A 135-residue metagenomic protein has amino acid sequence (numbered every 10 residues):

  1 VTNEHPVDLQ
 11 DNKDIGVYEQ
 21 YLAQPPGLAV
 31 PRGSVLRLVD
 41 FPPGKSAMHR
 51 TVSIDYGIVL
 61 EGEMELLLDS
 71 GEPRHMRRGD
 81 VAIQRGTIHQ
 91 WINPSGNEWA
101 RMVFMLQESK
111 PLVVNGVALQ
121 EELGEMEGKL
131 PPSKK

Functional and structural regions predicted by a protein language model:
V1-D40, E121-L123, K129-K135: A short, N-terminal "cap"/entry segment at the start of jelly-roll beta-barrel domains of the cupin/DSBH fold
V17-Q24, R32-V52, R85-H89, E108: Conserved short histidine dyad/triad with adjacent acidic residue
M48, L66-L67, H89-S95: Short beta-strand His + acidic residue motifs that chelate non-heme Fe in jelly-roll/DSBH and cupin folds
V52-S70: Glycine- and acidic-residue-biased ligand/ion/polar-headgroup-sensing regions
D55-Y56, V81-Q90, N97-V113: A short hydrophobic beta-strand segment most commonly corresponding to one strand of the jelly-roll/cupin
S70-G86: Short acidic-glycine-tyrosine-enriched beta hairpin
G71, P94-S95, N115-G116: Conserved catalytic-core motifs of eukaryotic protein kinase domains, centered on the activation segment
M105-K129: Short peripheral tails and domain-boundary helices/loops at the edges of structured domains
